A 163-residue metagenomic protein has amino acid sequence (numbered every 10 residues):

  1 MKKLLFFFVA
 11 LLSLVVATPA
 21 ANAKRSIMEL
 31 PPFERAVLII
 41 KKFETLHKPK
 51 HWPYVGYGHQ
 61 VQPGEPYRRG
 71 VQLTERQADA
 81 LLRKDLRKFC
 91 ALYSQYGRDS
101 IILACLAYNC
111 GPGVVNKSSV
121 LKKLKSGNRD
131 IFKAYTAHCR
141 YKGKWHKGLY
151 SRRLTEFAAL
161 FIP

Functional and structural regions predicted by a protein language model:
M1-L4: Positively charged n-region of N-terminal signal peptides that target proteins for export
F6-A10: Sec-dependent N-terminal signal peptides
L14-A21: C-terminal segment of classical bacterial N-terminal signal peptides
A21-P49, H59-Q95, G113-P163: Long, amphipathic alpha-helical surface segments
P53: Short, His- and charge-rich active-site/binding loops that engage polyanionic ligands
G56: Residue-level detector of conserved, well-ordered beta-strand and adjacent loop positions that form binding/recognition
S100-G111: Long, amphipathic, charge-rich alpha-helical segments that form helical bundles/coiled-coils
